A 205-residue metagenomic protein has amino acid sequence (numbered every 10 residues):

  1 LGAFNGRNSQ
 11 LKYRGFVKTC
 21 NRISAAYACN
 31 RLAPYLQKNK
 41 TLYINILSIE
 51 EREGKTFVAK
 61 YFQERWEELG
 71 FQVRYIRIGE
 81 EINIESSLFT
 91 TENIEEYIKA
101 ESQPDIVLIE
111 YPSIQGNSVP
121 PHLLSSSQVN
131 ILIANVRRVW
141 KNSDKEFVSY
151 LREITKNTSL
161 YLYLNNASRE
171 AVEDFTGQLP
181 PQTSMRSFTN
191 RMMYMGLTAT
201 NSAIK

Functional and structural regions predicted by a protein language model:
L1-K60, E64-Q72, I78-N83, R138 (+1 more regions): Short boundary/hinge segments that flank catalytic cores
Q37-K38, K99-S102, L123-S125, I154-K156: Conserved catalytic network of the ASCE P-loop NTPase/AAA+ motor domain
N45, I106-E110, I131-I133: Structural motif
F62, E96-Y97, V119, L123 (+1 more regions): A general structural detector for well-ordered alpha-helical segments in enzyme core domains, enriched
R77-V119: Switch II (G3) loop of P-loop NTPases
S102, N117-R138: Inter-motif core of Ras-like GTPase G domains
D105-I106, S127-Q128, L160: Conserved acidic residues
P112, N135, N165: Short, loop-centered acidic/histidine patches that primarily coordinate divalent metals
